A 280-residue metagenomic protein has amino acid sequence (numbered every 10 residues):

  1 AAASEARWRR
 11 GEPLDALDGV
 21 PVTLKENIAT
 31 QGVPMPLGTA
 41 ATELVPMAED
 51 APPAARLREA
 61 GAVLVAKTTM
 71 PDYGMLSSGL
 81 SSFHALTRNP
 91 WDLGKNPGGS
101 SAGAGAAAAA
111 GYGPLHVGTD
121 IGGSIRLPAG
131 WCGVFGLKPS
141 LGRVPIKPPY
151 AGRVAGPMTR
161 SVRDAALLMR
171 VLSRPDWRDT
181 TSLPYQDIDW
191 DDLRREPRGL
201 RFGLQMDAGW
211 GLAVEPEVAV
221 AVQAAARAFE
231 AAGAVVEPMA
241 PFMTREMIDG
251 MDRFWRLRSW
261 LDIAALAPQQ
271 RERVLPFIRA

Functional and structural regions predicted by a protein language model:
A1-E12, V171-A280: Amidase signature
A1-I121, R198, A224-R227, A232: Gly/Ser-rich catalytic/binding loops embedded in alpha/beta enzyme cores
E26-I28, I121-G123, D164, D207-W210 (+1 more regions): Glycine-rich beta-alpha junction loops
V33-G38, A66-K67, I146-Y150, G203-D207: Short beta-strands and strand-loop turn motifs
M35, M75-G79, R126-W131, P149-Y150 (+2 more regions): Short acidic, glycine/serine/threonine-rich loops at helix termini
D50, V134, A219-Q223: Amphipathic alpha-helical segments in well-structured domains
L80, H84, G105-Q205: Fold-level recognition of mixed alpha/beta catalytic cores in primary-metabolism enzymes, strongest
N89-S101, L141-Y150, W260-P276: Short, basic, helix/turn surface patches
